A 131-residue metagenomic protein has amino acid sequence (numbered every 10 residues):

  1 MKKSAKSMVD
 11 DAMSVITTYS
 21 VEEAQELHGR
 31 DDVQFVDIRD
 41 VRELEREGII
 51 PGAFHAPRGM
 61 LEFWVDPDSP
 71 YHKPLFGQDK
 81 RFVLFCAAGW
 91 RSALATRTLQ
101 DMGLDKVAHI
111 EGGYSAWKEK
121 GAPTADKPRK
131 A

Functional and structural regions predicted by a protein language model:
M1-V33, V41-F82, W90-A131: Rhodanese-like catalytic fold shared by cysteine-dependent sulfurtransferases and DSP/PTP-type phosphatases
V36: Active-site flanking residues adjacent to catalytic metal/cofactor-binding acidic residues
F85: Short, surface-exposed ligand- or partner-binding patches at beta-edge/loop junctions that are enriched in aromatics
